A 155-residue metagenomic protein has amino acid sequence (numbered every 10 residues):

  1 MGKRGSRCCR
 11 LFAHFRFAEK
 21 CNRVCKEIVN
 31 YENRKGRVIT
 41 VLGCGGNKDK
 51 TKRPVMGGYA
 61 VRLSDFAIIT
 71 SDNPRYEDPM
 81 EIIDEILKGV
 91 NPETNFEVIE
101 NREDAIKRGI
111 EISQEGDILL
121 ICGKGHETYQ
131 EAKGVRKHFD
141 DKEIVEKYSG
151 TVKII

Functional and structural regions predicted by a protein language model:
M1-I155: ATP-dependent carboxylate-amine ligase
